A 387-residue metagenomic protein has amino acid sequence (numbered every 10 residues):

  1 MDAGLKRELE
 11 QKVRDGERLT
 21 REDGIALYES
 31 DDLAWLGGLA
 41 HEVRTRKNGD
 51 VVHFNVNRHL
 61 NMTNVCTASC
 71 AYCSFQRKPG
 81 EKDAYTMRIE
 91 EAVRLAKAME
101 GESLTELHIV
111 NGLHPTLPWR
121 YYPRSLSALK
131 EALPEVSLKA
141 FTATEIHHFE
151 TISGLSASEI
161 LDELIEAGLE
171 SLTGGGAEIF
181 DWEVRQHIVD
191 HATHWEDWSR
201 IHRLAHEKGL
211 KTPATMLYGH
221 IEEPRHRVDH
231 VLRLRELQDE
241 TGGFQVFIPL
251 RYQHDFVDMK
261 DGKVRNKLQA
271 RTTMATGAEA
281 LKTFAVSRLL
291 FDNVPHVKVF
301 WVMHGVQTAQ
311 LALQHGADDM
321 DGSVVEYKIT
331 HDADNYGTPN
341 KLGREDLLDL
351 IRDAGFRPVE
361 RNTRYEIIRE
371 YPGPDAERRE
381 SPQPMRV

Functional and structural regions predicted by a protein language model:
M1-A34, R94, E100, Q238-V387: Auxiliary Fe-S-binding modules of radical SAM enzymes
G16, A40, C70, I109 (+5 more regions): Conserved, mostly hydrophobic/aromatic
W35-P79, A84-V110, L172: N-terminal pre-triad scaffold of radical SAM enzymes
N57-H59, G80, V110-R120, W182 (+1 more regions): Glycine-rich, proline-tolerant flexible connector loops at the mouths of alpha/beta enzymes
A96, P123-S127, L161-D162, S199-H202 (+5 more regions): Generic structural signal for well-ordered alpha-helices, preferentially at hydrophobic/aromatic core positions
L104-H202, H206-A214, H220-I221, H296: Conserved SAM/AdoMet-binding glycine-rich loop
S156-I160, I221-R235, H304-Q314: Catalytic cores of alpha/beta
